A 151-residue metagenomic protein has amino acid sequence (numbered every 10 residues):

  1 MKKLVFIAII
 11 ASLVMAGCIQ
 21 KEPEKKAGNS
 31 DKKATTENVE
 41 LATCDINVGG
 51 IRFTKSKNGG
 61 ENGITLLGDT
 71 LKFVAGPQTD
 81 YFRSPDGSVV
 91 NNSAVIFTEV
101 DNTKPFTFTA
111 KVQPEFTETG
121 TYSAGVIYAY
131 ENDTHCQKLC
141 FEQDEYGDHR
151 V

Functional and structural regions predicted by a protein language model:
M1-L4, Q20: Positively charged n-region of N-terminal signal peptides that target proteins for export
L4-L13: Sec-dependent N-terminal signal peptides
M15-G17: C-terminal motif of bacterial Sec signal peptides marking the signal peptidase cleavage site
E22-V151: Extracellular glycan-recognition regions
